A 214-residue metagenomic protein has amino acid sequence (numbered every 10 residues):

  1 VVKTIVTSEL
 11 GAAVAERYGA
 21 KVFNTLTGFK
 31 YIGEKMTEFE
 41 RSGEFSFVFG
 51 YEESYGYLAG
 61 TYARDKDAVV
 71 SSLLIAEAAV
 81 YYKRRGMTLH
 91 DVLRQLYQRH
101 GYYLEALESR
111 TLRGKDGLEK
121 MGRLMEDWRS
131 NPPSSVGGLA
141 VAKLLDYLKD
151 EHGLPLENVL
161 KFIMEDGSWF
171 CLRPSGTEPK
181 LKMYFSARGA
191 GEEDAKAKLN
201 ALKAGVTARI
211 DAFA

Functional and structural regions predicted by a protein language model:
V1-R173, K180-Y184, G191-L199, K203-A214: Phosphate-binding and adjacent anionic-ligand microenvironments
